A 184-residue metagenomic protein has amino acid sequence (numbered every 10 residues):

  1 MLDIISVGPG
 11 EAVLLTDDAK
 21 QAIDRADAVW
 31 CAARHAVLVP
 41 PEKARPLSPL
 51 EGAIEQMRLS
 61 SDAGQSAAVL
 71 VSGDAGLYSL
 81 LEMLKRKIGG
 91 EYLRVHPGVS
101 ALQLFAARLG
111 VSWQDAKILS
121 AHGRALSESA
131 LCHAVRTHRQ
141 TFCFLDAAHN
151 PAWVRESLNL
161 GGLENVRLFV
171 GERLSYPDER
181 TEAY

Functional and structural regions predicted by a protein language model:
M1-L104, G123-A125: Class I S-adenosyl-L-methionine
L2-S6, D17-D18, A63-A67, R136-Y184: A contiguous loop/helix-start segment that scaffolds small-molecule binding in enzyme catalytic cores
I23, A106-T137, D146: Short, glycine-/small-residue-rich phosphate/pyrophosphate-handling segment
A36, L119, G171: Residue-level "edge-of-site" marker
L80, F105, L131, W153-S157: Hydrophobic side chains in well-ordered alpha-helices
M83, K87, R108, S157-G161: Alpha-helical structural signal in soluble globular domains
I88-Y92, V111-D115, G161-R167: A short alpha->loop->secondary-structure connector
Q103-G110, D178-E182: Glycine-rich, charge-decorated loop segments at or immediately adjacent to ligand/cofactor-binding or catalytic sites
